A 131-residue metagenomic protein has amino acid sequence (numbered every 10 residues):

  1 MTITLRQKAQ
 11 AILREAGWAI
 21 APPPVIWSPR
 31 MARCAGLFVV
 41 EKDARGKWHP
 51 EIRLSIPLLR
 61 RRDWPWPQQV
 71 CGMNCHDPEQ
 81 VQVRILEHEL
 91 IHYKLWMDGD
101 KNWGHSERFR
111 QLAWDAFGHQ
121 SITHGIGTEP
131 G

Functional and structural regions predicted by a protein language model:
M1-R84, Y93-G131: Active-site-proximal or metal-binding-adjacent scaffold patches in catalytic folds
E89: Walker B catalytic acidic pair
